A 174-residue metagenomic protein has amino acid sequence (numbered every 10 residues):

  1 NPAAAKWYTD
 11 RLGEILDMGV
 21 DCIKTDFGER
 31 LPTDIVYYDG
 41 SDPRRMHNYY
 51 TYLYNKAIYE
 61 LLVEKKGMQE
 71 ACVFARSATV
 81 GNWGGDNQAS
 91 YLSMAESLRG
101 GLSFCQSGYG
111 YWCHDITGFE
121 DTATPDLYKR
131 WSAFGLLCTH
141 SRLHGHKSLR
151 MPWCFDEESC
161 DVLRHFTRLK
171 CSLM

Functional and structural regions predicted by a protein language model:
N1-M174: Catalytic-domain carbohydrate-binding cleft regions of carbohydrate-active enzymes
